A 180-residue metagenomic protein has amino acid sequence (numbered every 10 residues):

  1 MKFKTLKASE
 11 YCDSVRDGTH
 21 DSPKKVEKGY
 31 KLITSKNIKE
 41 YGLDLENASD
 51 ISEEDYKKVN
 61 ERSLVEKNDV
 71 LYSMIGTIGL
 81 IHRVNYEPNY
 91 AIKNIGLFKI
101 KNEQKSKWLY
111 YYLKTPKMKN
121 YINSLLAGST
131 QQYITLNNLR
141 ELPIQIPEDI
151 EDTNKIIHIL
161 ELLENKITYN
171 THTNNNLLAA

Functional and structural regions predicted by a protein language model:
M1-G18, E141-A180: Non-catalytic DNA-recognition/assembly elements of restriction-modification systems
M1-K4, K31, P88-N89, Y111 (+1 more regions): Residues that recognize and position ribonucleotide moieties
T5-K24, K36-K67: Sequence-specific dsDNA recognition surfaces
G29, N47, I92-N94: A generic structural signal for short beta-strands and their flanking turns/coil linkers
T34-S35, I51-P116: A short beta-sheet element
M74, N89-G96, G128-I157: A short glycine-rich beta-alpha junction/loop motif
K107-R140: Short, positively charged
